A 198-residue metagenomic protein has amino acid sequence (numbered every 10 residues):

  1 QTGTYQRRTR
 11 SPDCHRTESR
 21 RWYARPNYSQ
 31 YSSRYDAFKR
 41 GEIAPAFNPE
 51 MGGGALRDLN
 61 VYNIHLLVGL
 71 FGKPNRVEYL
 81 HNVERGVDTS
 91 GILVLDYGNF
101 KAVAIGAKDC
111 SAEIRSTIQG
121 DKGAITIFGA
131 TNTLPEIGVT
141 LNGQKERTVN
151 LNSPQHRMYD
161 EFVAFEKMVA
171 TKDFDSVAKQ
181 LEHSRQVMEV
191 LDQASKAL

Functional and structural regions predicted by a protein language model:
T2-G3, L66, I92, A164 (+2 more regions): Alpha-helical elements of Rossmann-like donor-binding domains used by nucleotide-donor carbohydrate transfer enzymes
T2-V77: Predominantly a Rossmann-like dinucleotide-binding segment in NAD(P)-dependent oxidoreductases
R20, S32-D36, G129-N132, N152-M158: Short coil/turn segments
E50-M51, K145-V149: Short glycine/proline- and acidic residue-enriched helix-loop micro-motifs that form flexible lids or anion-recognition
L59, N63-E136, F162-K172: Contiguous beta-strand/loop segments that form the cofactor/metal-binding neighborhood of enzyme cores
K122, N142-K145: Solvent-exposed strand-loop boundary residues in beta-sheet-rich modules
V149-V163, K179: Active-site loop of classical SDR/Rossmann-like NAD(P)-dependent oxidoreductases, centered on the catalytic Tyr-X3-Lys
A164-L198: C-terminal helix-rich "cap/oligomerization" subdomain common to oxidoreductases
